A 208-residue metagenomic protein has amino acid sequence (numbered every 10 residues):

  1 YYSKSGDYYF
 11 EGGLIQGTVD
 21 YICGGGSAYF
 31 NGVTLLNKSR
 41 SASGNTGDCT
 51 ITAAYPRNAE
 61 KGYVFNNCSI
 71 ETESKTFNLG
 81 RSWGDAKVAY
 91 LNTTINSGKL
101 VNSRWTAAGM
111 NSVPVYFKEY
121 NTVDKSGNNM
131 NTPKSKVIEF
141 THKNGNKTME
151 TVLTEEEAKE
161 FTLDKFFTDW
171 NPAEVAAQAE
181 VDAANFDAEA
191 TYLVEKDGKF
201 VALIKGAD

Functional and structural regions predicted by a protein language model:
Y1-D187: Sequence-level preference for short, compositionally simple segments enriched in small aliphatic or small polar residues
A179-D208: Low-complexity, Ser/Thr/Pro-rich intrinsically disordered linker/stalk segments at domain junctions
